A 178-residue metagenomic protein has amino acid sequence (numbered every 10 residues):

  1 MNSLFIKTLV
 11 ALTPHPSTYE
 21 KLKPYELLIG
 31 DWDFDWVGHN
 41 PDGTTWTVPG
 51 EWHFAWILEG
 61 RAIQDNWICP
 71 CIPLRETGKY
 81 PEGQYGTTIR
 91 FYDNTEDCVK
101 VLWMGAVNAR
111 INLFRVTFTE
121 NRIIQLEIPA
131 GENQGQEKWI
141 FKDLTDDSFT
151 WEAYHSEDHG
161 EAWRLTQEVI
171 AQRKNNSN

Functional and structural regions predicted by a protein language model:
N2-N178: Hydrophobic small-molecule pocket/channel-lining residues, especially in calycin-type beta-barrels
